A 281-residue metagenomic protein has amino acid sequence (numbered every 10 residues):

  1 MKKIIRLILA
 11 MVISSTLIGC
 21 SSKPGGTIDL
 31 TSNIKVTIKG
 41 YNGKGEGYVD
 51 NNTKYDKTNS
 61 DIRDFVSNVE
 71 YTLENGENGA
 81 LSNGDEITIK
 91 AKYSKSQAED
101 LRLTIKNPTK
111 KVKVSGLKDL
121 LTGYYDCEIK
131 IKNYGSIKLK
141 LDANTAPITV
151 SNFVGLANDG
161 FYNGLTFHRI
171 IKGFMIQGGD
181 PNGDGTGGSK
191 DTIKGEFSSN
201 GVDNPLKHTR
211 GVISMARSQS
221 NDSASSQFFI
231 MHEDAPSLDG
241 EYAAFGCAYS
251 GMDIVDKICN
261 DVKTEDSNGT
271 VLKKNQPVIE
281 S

Functional and structural regions predicted by a protein language model:
M1-K2, S22, I131, S189: Generic cytosolic/nucleocytoplasmic N-terminal low-complexity/intrinsically disordered segments
K2-A10: Sec-dependent signal peptide recognition, specifically the positively charged N-region followed immediately by
I8, I89, V212-S214: N-terminal cationic amphipathic segment used for targeting or macromolecule association
T16-G19: C-terminal motif of bacterial Sec signal peptides marking the signal peptidase cleavage site
S22-L121: Beta-rich interaction/scaffold domains
L120-S281: Cyclophilin-like peptidyl-prolyl cis-trans isomerases
